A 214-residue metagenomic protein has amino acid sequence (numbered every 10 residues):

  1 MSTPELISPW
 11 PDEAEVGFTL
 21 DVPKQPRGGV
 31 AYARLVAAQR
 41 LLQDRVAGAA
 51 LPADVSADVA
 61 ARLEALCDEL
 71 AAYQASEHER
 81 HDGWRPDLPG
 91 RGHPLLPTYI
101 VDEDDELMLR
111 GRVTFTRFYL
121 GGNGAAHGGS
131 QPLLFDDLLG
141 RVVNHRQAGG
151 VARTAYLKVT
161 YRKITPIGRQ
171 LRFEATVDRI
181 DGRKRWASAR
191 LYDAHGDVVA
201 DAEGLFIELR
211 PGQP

Functional and structural regions predicted by a protein language model:
M1-R117: Non-catalytic linker/capping segments at the edges of enzyme domains
E5, P9-P26, A49, L138-L171 (+1 more regions): Hydrophobic beta-strand-centered segment that forms part of the acyl-chain substrate-binding groove
E106, R110-D137, R141: A conserved, well-ordered hydrophobic junction motif at loop->secondary-structure transitions
G129-D137, T154-K158, I180: Short, hydrophobic/π-rich interface segment
V159-H195: Hydrophobic beta-sheet segments that form the core/acyl-binding groove of ACP/CoA-dependent acyl-chain-processing
L205-P214: Surface-exposed, gly/pro-biased binding rims or lids
